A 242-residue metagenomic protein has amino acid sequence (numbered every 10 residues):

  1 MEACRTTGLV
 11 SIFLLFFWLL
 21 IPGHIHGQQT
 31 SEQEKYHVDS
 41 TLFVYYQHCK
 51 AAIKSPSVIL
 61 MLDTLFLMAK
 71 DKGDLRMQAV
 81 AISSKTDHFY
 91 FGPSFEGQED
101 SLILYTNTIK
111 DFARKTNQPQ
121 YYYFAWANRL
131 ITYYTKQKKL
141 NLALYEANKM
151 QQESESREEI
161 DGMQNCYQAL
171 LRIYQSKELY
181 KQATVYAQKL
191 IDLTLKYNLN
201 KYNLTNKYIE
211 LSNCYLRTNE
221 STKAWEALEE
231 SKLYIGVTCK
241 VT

Functional and structural regions predicted by a protein language model:
M1-F13: Bacterial N-terminal signal peptides that target proteins for export
T6-G8, I21, E34: Generic short amphipathic/hydrophobic targeting helices enriched at N-termini, encompassing Sec-type signal peptides
S11-P22: Bacterial N-terminal signal peptides
I25-T242: A "functional boundary" signal
